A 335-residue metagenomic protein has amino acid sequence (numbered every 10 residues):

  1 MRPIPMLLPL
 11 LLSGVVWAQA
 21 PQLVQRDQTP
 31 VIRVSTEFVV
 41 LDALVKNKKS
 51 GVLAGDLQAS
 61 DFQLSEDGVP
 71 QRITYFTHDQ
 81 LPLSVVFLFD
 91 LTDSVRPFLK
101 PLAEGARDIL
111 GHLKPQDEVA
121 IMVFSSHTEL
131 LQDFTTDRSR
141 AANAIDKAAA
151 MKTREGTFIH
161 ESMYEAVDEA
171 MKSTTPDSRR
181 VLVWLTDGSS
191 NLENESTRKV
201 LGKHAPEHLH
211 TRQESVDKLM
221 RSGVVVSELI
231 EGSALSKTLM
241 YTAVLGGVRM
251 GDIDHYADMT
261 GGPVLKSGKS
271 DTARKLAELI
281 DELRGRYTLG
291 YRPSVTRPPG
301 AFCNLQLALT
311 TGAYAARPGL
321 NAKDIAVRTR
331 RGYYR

Functional and structural regions predicted by a protein language model:
P5-V15: Bacterial N-terminal signal peptides
A18-R335: Scaffold/interface architecture of coatomer-like assemblies
